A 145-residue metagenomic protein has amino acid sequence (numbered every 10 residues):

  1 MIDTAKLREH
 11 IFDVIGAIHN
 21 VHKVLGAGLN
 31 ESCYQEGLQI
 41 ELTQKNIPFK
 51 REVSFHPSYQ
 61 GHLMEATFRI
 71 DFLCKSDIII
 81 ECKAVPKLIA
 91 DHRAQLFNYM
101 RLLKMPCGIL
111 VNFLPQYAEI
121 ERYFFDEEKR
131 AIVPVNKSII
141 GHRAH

Functional and structural regions predicted by a protein language model:
M1-K6, K129-H145: Intrinsic disorder/low-complexity segments
M1-L25: Interdomain/boundary linker segments immediately adjacent to catalytic/signaling cores
A17-P48: Charged, well-structured alpha/beta interaction segments
G26, I70-L88, Y99: Conserved catalytic cores of phosphodiester-cleaving nucleases, focusing on short active-site segments
T43-Q60: A short acidic/basic microdomain associated with nuclease active sites
K83-I132, H142: Nucleic-acid nuclease catalytic cores
